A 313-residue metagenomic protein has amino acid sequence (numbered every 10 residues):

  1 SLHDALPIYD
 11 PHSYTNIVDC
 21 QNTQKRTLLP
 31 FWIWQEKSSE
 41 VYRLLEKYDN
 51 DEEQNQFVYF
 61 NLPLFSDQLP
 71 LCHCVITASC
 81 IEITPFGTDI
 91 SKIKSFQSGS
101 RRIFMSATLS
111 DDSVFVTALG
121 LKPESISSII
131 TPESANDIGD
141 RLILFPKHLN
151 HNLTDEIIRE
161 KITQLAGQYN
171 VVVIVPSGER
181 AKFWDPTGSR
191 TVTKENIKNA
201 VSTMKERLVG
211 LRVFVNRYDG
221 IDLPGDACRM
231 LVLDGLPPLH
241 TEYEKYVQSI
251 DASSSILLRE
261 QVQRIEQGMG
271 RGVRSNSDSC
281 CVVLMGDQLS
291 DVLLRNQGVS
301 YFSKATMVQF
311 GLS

Functional and structural regions predicted by a protein language model:
S1-Y169, G178-W184, G311-S313: Conserved coupling segment at the C-terminus of the helicase ATP-binding
T77-I93, V192-K198, S202, E206 (+2 more regions): Short linear interaction motifs
T84, M105-A107, I174-S177, K194 (+3 more regions): Short His-Asn-centered micro-motif
I90, F96-S100, I138, L165-N170 (+5 more regions): Short, well-ordered loop/turn elements at secondary-structure boundaries
V116-E124, T187-T191, A227-L231, K245-I250 (+1 more regions): Short secondary-structure boundary/capping segments
H148-L149, T203-V292: Conserved RecA-like P-loop NTPase helicase motor core
N170, E179-R180, S275-S313: Long, largely alpha-helical accessory region at the distal end of helicase-like NTP-driven motors
V175-E195: Conserved helicase motor "Helicase C" RecA-like lobe of SF1/SF2 P-loop NTPases
